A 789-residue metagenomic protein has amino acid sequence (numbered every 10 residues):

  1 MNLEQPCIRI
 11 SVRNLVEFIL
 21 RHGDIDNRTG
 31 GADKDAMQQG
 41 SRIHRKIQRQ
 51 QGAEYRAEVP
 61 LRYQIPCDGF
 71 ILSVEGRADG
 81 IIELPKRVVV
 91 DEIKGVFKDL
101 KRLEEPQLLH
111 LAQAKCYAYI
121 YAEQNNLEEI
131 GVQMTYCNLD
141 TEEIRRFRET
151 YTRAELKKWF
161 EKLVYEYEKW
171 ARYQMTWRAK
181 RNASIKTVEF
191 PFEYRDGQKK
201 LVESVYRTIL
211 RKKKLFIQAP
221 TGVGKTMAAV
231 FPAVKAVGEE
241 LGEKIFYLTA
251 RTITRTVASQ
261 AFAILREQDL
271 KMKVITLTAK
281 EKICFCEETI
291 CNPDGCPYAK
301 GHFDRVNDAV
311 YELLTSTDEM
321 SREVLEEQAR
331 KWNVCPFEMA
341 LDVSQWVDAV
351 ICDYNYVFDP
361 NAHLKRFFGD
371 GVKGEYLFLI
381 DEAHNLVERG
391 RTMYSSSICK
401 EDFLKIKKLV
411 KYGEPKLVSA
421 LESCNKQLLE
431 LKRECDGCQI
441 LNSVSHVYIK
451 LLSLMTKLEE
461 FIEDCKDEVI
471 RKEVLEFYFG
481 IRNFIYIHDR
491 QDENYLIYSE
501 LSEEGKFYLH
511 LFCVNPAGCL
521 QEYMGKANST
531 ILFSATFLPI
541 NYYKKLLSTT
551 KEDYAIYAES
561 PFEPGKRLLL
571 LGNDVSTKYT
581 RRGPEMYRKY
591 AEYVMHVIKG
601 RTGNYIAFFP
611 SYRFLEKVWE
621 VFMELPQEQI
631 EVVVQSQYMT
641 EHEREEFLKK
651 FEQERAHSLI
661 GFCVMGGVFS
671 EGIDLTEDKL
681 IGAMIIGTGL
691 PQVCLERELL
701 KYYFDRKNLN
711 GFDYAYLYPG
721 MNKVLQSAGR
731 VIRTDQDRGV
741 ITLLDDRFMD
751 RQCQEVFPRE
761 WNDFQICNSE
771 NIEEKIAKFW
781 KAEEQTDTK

Functional and structural regions predicted by a protein language model:
M1-R87: Metal-dependent nuclease catalytic cores that hydrolyze phosphodiester bonds in DNA/RNA, characterized by
Y63-K157: Mg2+/Mn2+-dependent nuclease catalytic core
T176-Q218: Conserved pre-motif I regulatory segment
V188, L241-V350, F358, K408 (+3 more regions): A substrate-engagement module of RecA-like helicase motors
L210-P232: Walker A/P-loop
A229, Q260, W332-A349, D353-T456 (+3 more regions): Signature of the SF2 helicase/ATPase Hel1-core->accessory helical subdomain module
L325-V350, N361-F368, E460-S576, R581 (+4 more regions): A contiguous, basic/glycine-rich beta-loop/short-helix subdomain that forms a polymer-engagement track
N573-E585, Q635-M749: Conserved RecA-like P-loop NTPase helicase motor core
